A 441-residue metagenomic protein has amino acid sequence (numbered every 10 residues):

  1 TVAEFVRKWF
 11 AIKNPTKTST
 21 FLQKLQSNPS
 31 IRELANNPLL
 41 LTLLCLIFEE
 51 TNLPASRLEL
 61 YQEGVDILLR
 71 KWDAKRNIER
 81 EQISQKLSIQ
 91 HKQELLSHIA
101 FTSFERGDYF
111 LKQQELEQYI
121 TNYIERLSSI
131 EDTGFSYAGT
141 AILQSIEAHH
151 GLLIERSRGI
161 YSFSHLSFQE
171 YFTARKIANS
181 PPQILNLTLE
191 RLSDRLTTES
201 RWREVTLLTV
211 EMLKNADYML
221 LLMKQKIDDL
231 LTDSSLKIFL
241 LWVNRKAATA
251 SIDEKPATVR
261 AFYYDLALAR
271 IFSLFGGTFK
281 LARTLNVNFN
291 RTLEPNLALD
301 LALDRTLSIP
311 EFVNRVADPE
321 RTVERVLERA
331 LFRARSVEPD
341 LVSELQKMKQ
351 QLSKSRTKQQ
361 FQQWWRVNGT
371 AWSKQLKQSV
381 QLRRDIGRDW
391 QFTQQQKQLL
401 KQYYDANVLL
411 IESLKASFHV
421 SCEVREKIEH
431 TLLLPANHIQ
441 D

Functional and structural regions predicted by a protein language model:
T1, A35-L40, L44, G64 (+4 more regions): Solvent-exposed aromatic/hydrophobic patches embedded in short alpha-helical segments
T1-L43, S56, E63, A141-I142: Amphipathic alpha-helical segments of the small helical/lid subdomains adjacent to P-loop NTPase cores
P15-S19, N52-P54, L58, Q62 (+7 more regions): Extended helical regulatory/linker subdomains that flank P-loop NTPase cores
K24-L25, I78-Q85, R191-S193: Short, solvent-exposed helix-loop connector elements
Q26-N36, Q85-E94, S162-S164, R195-W202: Structural motif
N36-E50, L95-S97, F101: C-terminal helical "lid" of AAA+/P-loop NTPase domains
K75, A100, A174-R321, E328-P339 (+4 more regions): Hydrophobic repeat-domain scaffold segments
Q359-D441: Extended, C-terminal alpha-helical/coiled-coil scaffolding tails that mediate protein-protein interactions and assembly
